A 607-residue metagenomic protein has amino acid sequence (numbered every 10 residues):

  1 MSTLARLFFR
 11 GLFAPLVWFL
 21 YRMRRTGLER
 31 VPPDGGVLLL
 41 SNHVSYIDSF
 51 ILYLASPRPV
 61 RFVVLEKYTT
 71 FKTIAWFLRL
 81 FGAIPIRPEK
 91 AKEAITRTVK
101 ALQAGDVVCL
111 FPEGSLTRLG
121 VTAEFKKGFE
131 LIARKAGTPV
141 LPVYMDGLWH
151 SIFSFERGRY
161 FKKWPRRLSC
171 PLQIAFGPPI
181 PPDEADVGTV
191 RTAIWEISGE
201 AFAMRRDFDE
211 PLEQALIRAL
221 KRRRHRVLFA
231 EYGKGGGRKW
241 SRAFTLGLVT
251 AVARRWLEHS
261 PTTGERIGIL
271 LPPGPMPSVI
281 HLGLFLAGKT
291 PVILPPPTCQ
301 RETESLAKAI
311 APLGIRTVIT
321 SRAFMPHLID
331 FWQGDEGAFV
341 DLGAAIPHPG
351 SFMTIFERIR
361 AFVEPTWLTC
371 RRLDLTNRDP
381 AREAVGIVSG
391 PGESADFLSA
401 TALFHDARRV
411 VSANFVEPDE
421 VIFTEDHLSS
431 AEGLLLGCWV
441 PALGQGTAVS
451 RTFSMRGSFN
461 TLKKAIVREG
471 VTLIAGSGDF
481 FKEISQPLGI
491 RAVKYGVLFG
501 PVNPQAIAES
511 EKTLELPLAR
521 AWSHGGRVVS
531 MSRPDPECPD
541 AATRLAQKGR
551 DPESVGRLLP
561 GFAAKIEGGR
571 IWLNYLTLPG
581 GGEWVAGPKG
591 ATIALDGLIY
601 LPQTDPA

Functional and structural regions predicted by a protein language model:
W18, P33-K90: Catalytic core of membrane glycerolipid acyltransferases/transacylases, capturing the structured, soluble-facing
I74, V107, V121-E184: A cross-family acyltransferase "interaction/gating" segment
A215-S241, R382-S394: AMP-dependent adenylate-forming
L228-L282, T298-A307, A361-V363, A395-D406: Conserved AMP-binding/adenylate-forming core of the ANL superfamily
T290, F404-V421, S429-T472: Conserved AMP-binding/adenylation subdomain of ANL enzymes
T303, A307, T317, R322-G386 (+6 more regions): ANL superfamily adenylate-forming
S351-P365, L443, K463, V471-G476 (+2 more regions): Gly/Ser/Thr-rich phosphate-binding loop
P534-A542, D551-G561, K565-A607: Conserved ATP/PPi-binding loop(s) of AMP-dependent carboxylate-activating enzymes
